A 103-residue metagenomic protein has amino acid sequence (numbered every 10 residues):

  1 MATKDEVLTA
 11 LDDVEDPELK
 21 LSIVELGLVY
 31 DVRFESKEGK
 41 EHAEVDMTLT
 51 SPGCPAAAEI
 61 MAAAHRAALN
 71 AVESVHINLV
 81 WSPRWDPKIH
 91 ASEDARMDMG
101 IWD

Functional and structural regions predicted by a protein language model:
M1-D103: Domain-level signature for proteins that mediate thiol-based redox and metal-cofactor handling
